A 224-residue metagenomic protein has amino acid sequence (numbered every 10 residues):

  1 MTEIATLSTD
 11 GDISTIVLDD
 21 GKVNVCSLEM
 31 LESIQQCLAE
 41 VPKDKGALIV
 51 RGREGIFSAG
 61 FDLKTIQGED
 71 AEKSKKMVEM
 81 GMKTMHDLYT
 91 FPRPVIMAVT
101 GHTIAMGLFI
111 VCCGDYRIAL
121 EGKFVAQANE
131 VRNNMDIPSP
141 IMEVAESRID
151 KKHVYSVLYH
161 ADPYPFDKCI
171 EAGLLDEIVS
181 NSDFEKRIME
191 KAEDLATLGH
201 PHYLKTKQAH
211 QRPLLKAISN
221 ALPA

Functional and structural regions predicted by a protein language model:
M1-R51: Conserved CoA-thioester-binding segment of acyl-CoA-metabolizing enzymes
T2-T15, V157-T197, K205-I218, L222-A224: Amphipathic alpha-helical segments at domain termini/boundaries
E32-S33, D44, G52-T84: Glycine- (often His-adjacent) and acidic-residue-rich active-site loop that binds/positions the CoA thioester
V50, I110-C112, C169, I188: Hydrophobic/aromatic residues within transmembrane alpha-helices of multi-pass small-molecule transporters
F61, H153-H160: Short helix- or helix-capping micro-motifs that position conserved polar/aromatic residues at function-defining sites
M85-N133: Glycine-rich beta-to-alpha active-site loop
H86, L108-F109, M142, Y155 (+1 more regions): Alpha-helical segments flanking ligand/cofactor-binding loops in enzyme cores
I141-K152: Hydrophobic, secondary-structure "cap" segments at the distal end of domains
